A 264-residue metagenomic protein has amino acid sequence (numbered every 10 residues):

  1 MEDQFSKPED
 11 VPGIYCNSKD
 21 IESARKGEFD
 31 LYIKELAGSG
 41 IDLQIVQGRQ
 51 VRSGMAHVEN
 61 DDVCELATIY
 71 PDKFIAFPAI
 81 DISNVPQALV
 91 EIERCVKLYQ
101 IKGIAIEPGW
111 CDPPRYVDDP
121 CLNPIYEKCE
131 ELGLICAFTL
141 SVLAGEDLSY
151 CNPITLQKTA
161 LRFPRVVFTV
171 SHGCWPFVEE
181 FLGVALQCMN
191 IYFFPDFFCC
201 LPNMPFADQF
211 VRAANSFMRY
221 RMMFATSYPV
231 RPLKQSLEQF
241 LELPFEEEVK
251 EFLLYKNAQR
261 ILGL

Functional and structural regions predicted by a protein language model:
M1-L43, V90-R94, M218-M223, P232-L264: Mid-to-C-terminal alpha-helical segments outside catalytic/metal-binding sites
P12-A24, L31-R52, F74-D81, K102-I106 (+1 more regions): Divalent metal-dependent hydrolysis catalytic cores, especially in the metallo-beta-lactamase
R25-A37, A56-P71, P86-K97, C121: Catalytic alpha-helical scaffold of carbohydrate-active enzymes acting on polysaccharides/glycoconjugates
E35-L43, I69-K73, K128-L134, R162-V166: A structural motif corresponding to the C-terminal end of an alpha-helix and its immediate exit/capping segment
L36, Q44, V63, A76 (+9 more regions): Divalent metal-coordination and catalytic microenvironments
Q50, A79-I82, H172, F197 (+1 more regions): Conserved residues at beta->alpha junctions
N60, V85-A88, F177-F181, L233-K234: Short, well-ordered alpha-helical microsegments
Y99-G103, P108-M223: Catalytic pocket-lining loop regions of alpha/beta-barrel enzymes, especially the amidohydrolase/enolase/GH5 lineages
